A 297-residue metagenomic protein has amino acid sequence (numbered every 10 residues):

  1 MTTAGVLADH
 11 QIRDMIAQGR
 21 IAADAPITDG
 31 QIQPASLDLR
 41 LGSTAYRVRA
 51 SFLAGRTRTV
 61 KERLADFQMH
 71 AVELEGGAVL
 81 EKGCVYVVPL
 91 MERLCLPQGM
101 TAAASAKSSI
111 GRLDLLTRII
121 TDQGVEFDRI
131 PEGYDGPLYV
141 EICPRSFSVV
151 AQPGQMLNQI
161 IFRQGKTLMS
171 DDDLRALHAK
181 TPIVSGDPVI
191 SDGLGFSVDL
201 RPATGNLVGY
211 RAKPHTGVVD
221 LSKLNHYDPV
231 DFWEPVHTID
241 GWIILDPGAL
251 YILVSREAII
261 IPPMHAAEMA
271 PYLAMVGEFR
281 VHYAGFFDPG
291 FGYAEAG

Functional and structural regions predicted by a protein language model:
M1-G297: DUTPase catalytic domain/fold
